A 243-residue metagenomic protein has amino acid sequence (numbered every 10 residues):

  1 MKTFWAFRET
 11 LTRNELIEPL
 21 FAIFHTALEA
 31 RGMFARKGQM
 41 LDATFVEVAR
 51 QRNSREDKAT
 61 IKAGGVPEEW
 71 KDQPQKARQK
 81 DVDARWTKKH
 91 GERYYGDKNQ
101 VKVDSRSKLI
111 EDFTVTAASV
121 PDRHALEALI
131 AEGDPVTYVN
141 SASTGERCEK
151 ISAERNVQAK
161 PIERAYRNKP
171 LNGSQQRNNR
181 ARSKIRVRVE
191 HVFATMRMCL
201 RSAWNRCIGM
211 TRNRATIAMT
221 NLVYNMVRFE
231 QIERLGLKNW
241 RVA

Functional and structural regions predicted by a protein language model:
M1-E154: Polybasic low-complexity intrinsically disordered regions
E47, T220-L222, M226: Amphipathic alpha-helical protein-protein interaction segments
S54, D134, S152, S202 (+2 more regions): Hydrophobic alpha-helical membrane context
K62-G64, A131, P135-V136, S141-A218: Helix-centered, glycine/charged polyanion-binding patches within enzymatic domains that contact phosphate-containing
I110, E163, F229: Short, acidic Gly/Pro/Ser/Thr-rich loop/turn segments
V115-T116, E149, C207-T211, E233-R241: Composition- and surface-driven signal marking solvent-exposed, interaction-prone regions in large proteins
N178, C199, A203-N205, E230-A243: A short, flexible helix-boundary coil/loop motif
